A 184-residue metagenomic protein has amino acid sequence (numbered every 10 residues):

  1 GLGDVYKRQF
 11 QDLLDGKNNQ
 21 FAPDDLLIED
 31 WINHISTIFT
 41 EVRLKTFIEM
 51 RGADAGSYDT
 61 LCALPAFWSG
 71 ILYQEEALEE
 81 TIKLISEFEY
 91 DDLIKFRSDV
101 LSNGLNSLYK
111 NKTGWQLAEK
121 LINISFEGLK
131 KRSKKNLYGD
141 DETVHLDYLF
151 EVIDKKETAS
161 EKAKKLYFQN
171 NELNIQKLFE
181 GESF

Functional and structural regions predicted by a protein language model:
L2-Y6: Short, small-residue-biased leader/transition segments that mark boundaries at the very start of proteins
K7-L13, I85-D91, D140-I153: A glycine-rich phosphate-binding loop feature that marks nucleotide/adenosyl-phosphate handling sites
F10-D15, Q20-A22: Gly/Thr-rich phosphate-binding loop signature of adenosyl cofactor/nucleotide-binding cores
A22-V42: Conserved alpha/beta core surface patches that mediate binding of polyanionic ligands
D24-L27, S57, Q74, F88-E89 (+1 more regions): Alpha-helix initiation/capping motif
V42, F47, R51-Y138: Substrate-recognition/cap regions that form aromatic- and gly/pro-loop-enriched pockets for small-molecule ligands
S125-F184: C-terminal amphipathic alpha-helical interaction region
